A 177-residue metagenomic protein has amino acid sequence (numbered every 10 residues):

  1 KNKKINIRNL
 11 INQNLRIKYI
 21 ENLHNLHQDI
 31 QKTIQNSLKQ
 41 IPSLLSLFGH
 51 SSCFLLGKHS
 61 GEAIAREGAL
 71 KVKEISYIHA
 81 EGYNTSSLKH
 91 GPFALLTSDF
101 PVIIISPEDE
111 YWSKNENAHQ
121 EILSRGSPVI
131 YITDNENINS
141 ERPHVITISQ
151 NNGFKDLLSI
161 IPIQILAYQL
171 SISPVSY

Functional and structural regions predicted by a protein language model:
K1-Y177: A SIS-like phosphosugar-recognition module
